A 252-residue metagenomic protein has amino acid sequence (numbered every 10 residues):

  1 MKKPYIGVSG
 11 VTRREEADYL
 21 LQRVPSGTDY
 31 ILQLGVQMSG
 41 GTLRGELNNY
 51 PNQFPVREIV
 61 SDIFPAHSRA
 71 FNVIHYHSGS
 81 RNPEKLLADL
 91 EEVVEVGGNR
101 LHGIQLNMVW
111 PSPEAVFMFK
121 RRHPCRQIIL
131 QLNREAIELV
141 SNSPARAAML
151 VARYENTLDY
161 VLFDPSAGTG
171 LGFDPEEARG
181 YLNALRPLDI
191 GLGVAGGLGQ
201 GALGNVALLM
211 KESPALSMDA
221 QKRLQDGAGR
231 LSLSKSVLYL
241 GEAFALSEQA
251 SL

Functional and structural regions predicted by a protein language model:
M1-P25: N-terminal basic/disordered segments at the start of proteins
P4-R13, Y30-T42, R100-S112, Y160-G170 (+1 more regions): Glycine-rich phosphate-binding active-site loops on the catalytic face of alpha/beta enzymes
G10-R13, Y76-R81, L132-E135, G193-A202 (+1 more regions): Glycine-rich beta-to-alpha transition loops that act as phosphate-gripper elements at the mouths of alpha/beta enzyme
Y19-I31, P51-F71, L87-G98, V116-P124 (+3 more regions): Acidic (Asp/Glu)-rich catalytic clusters
G40-D89, Q105-P111: Structural motif corresponding to the early beta-alpha repeats
G41-E46, S78-K85, E135-V140, A167-F173 (+2 more regions): Short, small-residue-enriched loops and turns at beta-alpha junctions that line or gate enzyme active sites
K85-G180, R186-P187: Conserved anion-binding
Y160, D164-A167, P175-E177, L182 (+3 more regions): Catalytic-face loop-and-helix region of soluble metabolic enzyme cores
